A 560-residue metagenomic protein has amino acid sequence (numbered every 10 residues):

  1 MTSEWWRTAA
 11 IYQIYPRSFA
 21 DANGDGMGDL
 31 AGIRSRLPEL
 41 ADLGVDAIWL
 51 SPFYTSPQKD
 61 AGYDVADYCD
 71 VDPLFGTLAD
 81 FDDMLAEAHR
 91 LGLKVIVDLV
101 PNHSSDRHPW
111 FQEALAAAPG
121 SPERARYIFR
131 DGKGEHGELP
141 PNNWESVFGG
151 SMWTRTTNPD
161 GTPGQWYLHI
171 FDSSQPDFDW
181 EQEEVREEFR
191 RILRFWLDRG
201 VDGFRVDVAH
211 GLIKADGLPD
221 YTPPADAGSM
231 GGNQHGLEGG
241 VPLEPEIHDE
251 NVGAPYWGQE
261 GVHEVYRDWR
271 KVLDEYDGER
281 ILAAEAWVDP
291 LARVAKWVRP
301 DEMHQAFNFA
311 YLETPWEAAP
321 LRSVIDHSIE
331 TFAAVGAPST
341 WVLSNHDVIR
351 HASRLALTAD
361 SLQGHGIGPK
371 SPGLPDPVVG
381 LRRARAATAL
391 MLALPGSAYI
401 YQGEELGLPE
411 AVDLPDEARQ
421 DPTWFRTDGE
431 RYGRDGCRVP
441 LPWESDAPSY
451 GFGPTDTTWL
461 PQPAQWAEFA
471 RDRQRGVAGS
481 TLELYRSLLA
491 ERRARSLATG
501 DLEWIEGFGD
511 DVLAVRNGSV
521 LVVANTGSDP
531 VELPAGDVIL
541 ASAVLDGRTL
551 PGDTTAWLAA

Functional and structural regions predicted by a protein language model:
M1-G536, L545-A560: Active-site and adjacent substrate-binding regions of carbohydrate-active enzymes
A541: A short, gly/pro- and small-residue-rich
